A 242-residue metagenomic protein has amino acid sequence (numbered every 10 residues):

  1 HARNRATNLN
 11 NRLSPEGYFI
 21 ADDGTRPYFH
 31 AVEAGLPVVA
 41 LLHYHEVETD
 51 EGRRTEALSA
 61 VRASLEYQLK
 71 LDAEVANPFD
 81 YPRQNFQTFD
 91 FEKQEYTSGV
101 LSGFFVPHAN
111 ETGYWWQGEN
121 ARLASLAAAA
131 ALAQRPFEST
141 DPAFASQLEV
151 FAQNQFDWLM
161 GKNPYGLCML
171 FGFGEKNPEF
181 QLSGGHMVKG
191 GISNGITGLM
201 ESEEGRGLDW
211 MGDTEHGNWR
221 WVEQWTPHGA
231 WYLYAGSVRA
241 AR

Functional and structural regions predicted by a protein language model:
H1-R242: Glycan-recognition and catalytic cores of secretory/periplasmic carbohydrate-active enzymes
